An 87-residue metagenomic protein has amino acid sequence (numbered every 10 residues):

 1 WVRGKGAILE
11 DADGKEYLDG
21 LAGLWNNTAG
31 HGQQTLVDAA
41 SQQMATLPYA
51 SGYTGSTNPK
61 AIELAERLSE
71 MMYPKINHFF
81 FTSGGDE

Functional and structural regions predicted by a protein language model:
W1-K5: Short, small/polar residue-rich loop motifs at catalytic or cofactor-binding pockets
D11-A12: Short, acidic, Ser/Thr-enriched surface-loop or helix-capping motifs
E16-E87: Glycine-rich loop-to-alpha-helix module at the N-terminal edge of alpha/beta enzyme cores
